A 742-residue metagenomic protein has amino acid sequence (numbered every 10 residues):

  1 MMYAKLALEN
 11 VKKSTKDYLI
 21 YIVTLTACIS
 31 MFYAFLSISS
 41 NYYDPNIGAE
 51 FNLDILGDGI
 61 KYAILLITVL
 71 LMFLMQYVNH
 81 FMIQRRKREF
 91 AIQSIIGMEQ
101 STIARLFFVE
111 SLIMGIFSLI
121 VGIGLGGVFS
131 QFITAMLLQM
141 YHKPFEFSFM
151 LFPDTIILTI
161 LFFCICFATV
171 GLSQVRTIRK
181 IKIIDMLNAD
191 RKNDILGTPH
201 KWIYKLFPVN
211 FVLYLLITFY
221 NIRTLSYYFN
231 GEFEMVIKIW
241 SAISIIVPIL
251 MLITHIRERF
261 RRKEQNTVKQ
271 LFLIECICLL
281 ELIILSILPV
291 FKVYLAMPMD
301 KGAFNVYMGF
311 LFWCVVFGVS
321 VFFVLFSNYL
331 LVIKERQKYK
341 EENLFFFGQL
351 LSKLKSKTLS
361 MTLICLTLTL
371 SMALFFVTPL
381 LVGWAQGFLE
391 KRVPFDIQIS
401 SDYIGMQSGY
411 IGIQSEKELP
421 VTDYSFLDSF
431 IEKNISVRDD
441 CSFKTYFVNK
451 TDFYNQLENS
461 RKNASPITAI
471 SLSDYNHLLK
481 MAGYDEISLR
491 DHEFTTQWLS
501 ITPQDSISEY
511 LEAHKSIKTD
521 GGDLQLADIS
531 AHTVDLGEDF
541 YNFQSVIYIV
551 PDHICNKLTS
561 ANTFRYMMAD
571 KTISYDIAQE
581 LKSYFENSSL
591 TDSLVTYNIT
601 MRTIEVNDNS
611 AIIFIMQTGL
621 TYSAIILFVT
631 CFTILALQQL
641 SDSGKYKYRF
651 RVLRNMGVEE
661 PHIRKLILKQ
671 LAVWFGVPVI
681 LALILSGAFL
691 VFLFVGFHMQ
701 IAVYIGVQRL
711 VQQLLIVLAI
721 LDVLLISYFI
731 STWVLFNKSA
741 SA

Functional and structural regions predicted by a protein language model:
M1-S30, G197-K205, R262-C278, F323-S371 (+1 more regions): N-terminal Sec/SRP start-transfer signal
K16-V23, A34-I67, Q84, E232-P248 (+5 more regions): Peri-transmembrane interface segments
S30-N41, Y77-F81, M114-K143, D154-K180 (+6 more regions): Small-residue-rich transmembrane alpha-helices
S30-Y62, M136, Y294, L325 (+4 more regions): Alpha-helical transmembrane segments
F35-L36, I67-A91, I103, L627-R649: A hydrophobic alpha-helix feature that marks transmembrane segments and, especially, their cytosolic C-terminal ends
N52-V69, Y141-T169, L196-N210, F233-I246 (+5 more regions): Conserved transmembrane alpha-helices of multi-pass membrane proteins, especially helix-helix packing segments enriched
F388-T630: Basic-flanked hydrophobic alpha-helices used for secretion and membrane insertion
